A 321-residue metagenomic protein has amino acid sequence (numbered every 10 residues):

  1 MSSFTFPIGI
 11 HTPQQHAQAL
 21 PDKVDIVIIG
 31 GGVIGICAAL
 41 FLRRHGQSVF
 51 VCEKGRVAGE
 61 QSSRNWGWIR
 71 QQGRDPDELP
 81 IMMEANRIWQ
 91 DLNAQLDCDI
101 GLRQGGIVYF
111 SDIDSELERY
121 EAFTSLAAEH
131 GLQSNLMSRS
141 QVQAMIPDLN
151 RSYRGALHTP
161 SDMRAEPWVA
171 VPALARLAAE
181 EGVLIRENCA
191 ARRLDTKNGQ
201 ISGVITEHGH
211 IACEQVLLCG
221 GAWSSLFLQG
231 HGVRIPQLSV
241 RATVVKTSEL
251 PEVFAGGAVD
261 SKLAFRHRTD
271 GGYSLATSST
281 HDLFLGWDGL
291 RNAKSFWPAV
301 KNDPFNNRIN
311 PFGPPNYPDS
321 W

Functional and structural regions predicted by a protein language model:
M1-I26, R44-H45: Extreme N-terminal leader/targeting segments of oxidoreductases
G30-G32, K54: Glycine-rich Rossmann-fold phosphate-binding loop(s) that bind the pyrophosphate of adenine dinucleotide cofactors
C37, L194-W321: Flavin-dependent oxidoreductases
A39, R43, L177: Gly/Ala-rich phosphate-binding loop of Rossmann-like dinucleotide-binding domains, activating on the conserved
R43-S63: Glycine-rich FAD pyrophosphate-binding loop
G67-M145, K262-P311: Dinucleotide-binding Rossmann-like beta1-alpha1 core, especially the glycine-rich loop that anchors the ADP
L157-Q215, A222: Helical element adjacent to the flavin cofactor pocket in flavoenzyme catalytic cores
